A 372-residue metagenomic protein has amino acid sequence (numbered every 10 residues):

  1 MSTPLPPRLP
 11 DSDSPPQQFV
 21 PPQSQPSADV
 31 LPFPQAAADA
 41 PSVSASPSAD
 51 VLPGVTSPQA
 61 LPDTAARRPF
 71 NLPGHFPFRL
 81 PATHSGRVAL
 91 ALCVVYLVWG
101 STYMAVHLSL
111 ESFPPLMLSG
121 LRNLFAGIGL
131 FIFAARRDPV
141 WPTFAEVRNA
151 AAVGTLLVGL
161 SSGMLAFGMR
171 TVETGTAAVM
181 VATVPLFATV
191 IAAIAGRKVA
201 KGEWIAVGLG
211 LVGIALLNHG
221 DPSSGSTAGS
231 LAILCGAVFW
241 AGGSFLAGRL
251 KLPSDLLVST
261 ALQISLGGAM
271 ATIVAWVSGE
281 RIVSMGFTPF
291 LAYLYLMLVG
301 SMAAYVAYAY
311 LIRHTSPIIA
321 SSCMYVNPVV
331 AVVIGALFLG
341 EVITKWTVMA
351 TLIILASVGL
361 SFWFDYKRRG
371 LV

Functional and structural regions predicted by a protein language model:
S2-P15, P32-P34, V43, P53-G54 (+5 more regions): C-terminal-most transmembrane helix of multi-pass membrane proteins
T83-A89, E111-G120, P142-R148, W204 (+3 more regions): Juxtamembrane helix-entry segments on the extracytoplasmic side of multipass membrane proteins
Y96-G100, V153-S162, V184-P185, I214 (+9 more regions): Transmembrane alpha-helical core positions of polytopic small-molecule transporters
V98, T102-Y103, F131-A177, V181 (+2 more regions): Specific transmembrane alpha-helical segments of multi-pass solute transporters/efflux pumps, especially DMT/EamA
G100, L124-I128, L211, S265-A269 (+2 more regions): Small-residue-rich packing faces within the transmembrane alpha-helices of Major Facilitator Superfamily
L116, L130, F187-T189, I194 (+5 more regions): Transmembrane alpha-helical segments that form core, pore/gating elements of small-molecule transporters/exporters
S119-L121, S162, A177-T183, L246-A269 (+1 more regions): Helix-helix packing/entry segments at the starts of transmembrane helices
L130, V153, T183, V199-H219 (+5 more regions): Hydrophobic transmembrane alpha-helices of multi-pass small-molecule transport proteins
